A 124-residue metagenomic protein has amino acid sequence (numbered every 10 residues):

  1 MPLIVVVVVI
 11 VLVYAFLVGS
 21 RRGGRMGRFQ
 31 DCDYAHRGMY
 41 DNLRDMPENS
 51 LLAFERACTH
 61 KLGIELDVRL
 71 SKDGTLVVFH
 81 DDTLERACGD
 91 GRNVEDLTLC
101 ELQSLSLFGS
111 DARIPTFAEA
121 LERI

Functional and structural regions predicted by a protein language model:
M1-I124: Phosphate-group recognition and catalysis centered on beta-loop-alpha active-site segments
